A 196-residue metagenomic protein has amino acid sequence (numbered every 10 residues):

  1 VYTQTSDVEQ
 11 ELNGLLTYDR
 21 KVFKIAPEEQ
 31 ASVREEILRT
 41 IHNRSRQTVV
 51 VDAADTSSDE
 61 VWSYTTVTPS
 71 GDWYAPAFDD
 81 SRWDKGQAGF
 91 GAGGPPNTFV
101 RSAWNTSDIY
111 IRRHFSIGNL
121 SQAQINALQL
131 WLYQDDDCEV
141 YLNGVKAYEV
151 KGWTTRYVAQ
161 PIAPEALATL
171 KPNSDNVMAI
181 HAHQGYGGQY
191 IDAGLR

Functional and structural regions predicted by a protein language model:
V1-T48: Extended substrate-binding grooves/exosites of carbohydrate-active enzymes
S6-L12, D137-E139, Y148, G185-G188: Flexible loop/turn segments at secondary-structure boundaries
V49-S70, W153, P164-R196: An acidic-aromatic loop/edge-strand motif
D80-T106: Surface-exposed, low-complexity/disordered Ser/Thr/Gly/Pro/Asn-rich loops and linkers
W83, S107, F115, L120-G144 (+1 more regions): Aromatic-lined ligand-binding clefts that engage carbohydrates, nucleic acids, or primary amines
F99-W104, R112-I117, E149, P164-L170: Beta-strand-rich interaction surfaces with strong enrichment in secreted/lumenal proteins
W104-T106, S121-A123, L170-N173, Y186: Surface-exposed coil/turn segments at beta-strand junctions on protein surfaces, enriched
L142-A163: Solvent-exposed beta-strand/loop surfaces of large extracellular or lumenal domains
